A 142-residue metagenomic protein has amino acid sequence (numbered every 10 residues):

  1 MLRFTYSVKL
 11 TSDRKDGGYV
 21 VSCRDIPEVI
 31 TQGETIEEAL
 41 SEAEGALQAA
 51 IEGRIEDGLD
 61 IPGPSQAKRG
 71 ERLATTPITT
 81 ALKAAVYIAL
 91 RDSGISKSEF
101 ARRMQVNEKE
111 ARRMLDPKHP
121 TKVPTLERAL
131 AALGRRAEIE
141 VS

Functional and structural regions predicted by a protein language model:
M1-G17, S22, I26: N-terminal segment of the canonical double-stranded RNA-binding domain
M1-S7, E42-R113, P117-H119, P124-L126: Short, charged, surface-exposed hinge/linker loops at domain edges that act as mobile lids or interdomain connectors
S7, V20, D60, R136-E138: Residues at or immediately flanking beta-strands
D16, I26, P120, G134-R136: A generic structural motif
V21, A39, F100, A129: Hydrophobic pocket/interface hotspot
P27-E38: A short, exposed loop/beta-hairpin motif centered on an aromatic-Gly-Thr core
P124-E140: DNA major-groove recognition helix of helix-turn-helix/homeodomain DNA-binding modules
